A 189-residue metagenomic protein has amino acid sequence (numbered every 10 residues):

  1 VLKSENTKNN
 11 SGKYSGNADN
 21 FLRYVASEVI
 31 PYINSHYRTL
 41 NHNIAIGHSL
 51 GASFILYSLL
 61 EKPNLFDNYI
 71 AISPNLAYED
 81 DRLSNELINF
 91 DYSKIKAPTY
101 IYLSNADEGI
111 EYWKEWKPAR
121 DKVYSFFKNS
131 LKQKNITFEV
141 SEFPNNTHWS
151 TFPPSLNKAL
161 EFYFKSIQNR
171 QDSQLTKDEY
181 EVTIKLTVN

Functional and structural regions predicted by a protein language model:
V1-N189: Non-catalytic cap/lid and distal C-terminal segments of serine-dependent acyl enzymes
